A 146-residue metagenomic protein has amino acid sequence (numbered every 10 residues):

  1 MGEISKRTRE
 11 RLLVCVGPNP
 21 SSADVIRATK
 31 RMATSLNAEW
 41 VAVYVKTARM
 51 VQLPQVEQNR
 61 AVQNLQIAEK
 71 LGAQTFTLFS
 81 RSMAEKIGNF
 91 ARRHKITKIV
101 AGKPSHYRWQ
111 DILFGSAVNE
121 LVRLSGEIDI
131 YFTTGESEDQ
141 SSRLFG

Functional and structural regions predicted by a protein language model:
M1-D24, R123-G146: Intrinsically disordered or low-complexity boundary/linker segments at protein termini and domain junctions
M1-E3, G72-K98: Structural beta-alpha unit
I4-R60, N64-K70, F76: Small/aliphatic-rich secondary-structure junction motif
A28-S35, R92-R93, S116-V118: Short, solvent-exposed amphipathic alpha-helical segments in soluble enzyme and RNA/protein-processing domains
L36, L71, A117, S125-G126: Short, structured coil segments at secondary-structure junctions
L78-S82, S116, E136: Short beta->alpha linker loops
K98, G102-P104, T134: Short secondary-structure boundary segments
K103-E120: Glycine-rich, Arg-bearing micro-motifs that act as flexible, cationic patches
